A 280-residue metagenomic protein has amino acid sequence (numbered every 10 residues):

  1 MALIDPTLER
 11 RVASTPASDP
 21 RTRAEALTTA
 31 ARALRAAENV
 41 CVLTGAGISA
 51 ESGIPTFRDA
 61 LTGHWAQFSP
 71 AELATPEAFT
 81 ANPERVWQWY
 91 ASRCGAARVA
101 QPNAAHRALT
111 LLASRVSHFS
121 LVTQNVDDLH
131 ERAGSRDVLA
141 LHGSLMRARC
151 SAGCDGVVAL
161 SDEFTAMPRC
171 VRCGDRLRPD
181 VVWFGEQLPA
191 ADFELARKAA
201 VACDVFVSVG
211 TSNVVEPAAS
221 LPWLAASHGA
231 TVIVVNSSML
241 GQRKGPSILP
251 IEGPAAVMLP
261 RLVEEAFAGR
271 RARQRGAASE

Functional and structural regions predicted by a protein language model:
M1-E280: Conserved catalytic core of sirtuin-type NAD+-dependent deacylases
